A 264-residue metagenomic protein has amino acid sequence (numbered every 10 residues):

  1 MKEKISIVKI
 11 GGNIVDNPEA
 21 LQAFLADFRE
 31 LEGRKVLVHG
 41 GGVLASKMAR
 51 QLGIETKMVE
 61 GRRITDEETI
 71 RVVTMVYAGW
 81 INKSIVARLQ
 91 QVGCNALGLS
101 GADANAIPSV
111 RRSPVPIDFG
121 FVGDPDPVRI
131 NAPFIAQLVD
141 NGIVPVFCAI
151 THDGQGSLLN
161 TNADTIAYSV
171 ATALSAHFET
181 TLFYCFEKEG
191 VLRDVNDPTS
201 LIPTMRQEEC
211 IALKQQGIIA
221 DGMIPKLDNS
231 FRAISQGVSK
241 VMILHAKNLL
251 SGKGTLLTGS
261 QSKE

Functional and structural regions predicted by a protein language model:
M1-E264: C-terminal catalytic "cap/lid" subdomain
